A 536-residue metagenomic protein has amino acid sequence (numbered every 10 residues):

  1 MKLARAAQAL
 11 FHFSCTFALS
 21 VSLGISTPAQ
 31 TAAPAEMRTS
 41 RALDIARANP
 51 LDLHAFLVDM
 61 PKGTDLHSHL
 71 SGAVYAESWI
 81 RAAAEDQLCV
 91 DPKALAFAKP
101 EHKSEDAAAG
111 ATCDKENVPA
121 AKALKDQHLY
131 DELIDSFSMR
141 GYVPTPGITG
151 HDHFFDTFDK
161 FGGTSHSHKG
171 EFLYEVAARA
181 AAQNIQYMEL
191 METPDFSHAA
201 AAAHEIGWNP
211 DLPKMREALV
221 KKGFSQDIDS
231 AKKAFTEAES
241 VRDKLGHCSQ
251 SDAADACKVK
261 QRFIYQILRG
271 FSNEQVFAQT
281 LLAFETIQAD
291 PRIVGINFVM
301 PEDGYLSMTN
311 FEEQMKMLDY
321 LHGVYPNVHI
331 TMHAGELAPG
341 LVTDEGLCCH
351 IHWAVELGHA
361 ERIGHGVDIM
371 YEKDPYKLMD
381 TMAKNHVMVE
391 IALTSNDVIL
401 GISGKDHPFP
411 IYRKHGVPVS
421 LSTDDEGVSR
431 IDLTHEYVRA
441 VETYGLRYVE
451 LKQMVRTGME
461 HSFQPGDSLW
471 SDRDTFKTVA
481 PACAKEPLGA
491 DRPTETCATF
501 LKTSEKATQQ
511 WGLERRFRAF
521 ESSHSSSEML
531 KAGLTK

Functional and structural regions predicted by a protein language model:
M1-A7: N-terminal secretory signal peptides that target proteins for export/translocation
Q8-A9, I363: N-terminal leader/targeting segments
A9, F13, A29-T31: Generic low-complexity segments that are intrinsically disordered, proline-rich and/or Lys/Arg-biased
F11-G24: Bacterial N-terminal signal peptides
S22-A32: Signal peptide processing junction and immediate N-terminal pro/mature segment of secreted/exported proteins
Q30-K536: Metal-cofactor-binding active-site regions of metalloenzymes
